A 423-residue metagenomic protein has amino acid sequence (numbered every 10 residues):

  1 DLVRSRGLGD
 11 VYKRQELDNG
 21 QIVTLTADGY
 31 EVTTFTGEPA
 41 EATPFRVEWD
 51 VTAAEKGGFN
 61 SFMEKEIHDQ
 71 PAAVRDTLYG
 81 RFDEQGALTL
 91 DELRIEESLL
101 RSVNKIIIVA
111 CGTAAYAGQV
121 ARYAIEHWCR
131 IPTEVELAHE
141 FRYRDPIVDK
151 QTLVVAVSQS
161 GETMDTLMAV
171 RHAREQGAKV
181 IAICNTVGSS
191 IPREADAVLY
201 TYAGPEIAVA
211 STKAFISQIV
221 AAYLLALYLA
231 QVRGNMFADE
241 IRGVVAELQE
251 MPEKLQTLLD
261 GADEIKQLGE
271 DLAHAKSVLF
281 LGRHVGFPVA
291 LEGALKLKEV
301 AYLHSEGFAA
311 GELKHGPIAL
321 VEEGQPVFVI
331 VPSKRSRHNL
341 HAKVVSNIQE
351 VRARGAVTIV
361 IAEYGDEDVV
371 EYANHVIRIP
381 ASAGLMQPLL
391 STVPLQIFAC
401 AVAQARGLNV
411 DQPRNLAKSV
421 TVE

Functional and structural regions predicted by a protein language model:
D1-Y12: Single conserved hydrophobic/aromatic residue that forms the stacking wall/gate of nucleotide- or nucleobase-binding
R14-G58, F62-E66, A72-E423: A SIS-like phosphosugar-recognition module
